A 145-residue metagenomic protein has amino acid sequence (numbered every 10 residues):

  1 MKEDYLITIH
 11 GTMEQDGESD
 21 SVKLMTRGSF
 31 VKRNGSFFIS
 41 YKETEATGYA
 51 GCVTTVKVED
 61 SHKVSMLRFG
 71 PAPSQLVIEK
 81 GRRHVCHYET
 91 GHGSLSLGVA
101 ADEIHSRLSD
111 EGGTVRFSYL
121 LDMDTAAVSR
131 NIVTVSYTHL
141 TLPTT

Functional and structural regions predicted by a protein language model:
M1-Q75, K80-V85, T90-H105, S109-R116: N-terminal intrinsically disordered, cationic/polar leader segments that include organellar targeting peptides
S21-L24, S129, T134: Amphipathic hydrophobic-ligand
A46, D122-D124, T144: Short linear sequence elements within intrinsically disordered, low-complexity coil regions
L97-G98, R130-N131, P143: Short capping micro-motif at the N-terminus of alpha-helices
I104, S136-Y137: Generic secondary-structure boundary signal with a strong preference for alpha-helix termini
S118, M123, A127-N131: Short, compact, well-ordered microdomains
T138-T144: Conserved small/polar residues in nucleotide/adenosyl-binding loops
